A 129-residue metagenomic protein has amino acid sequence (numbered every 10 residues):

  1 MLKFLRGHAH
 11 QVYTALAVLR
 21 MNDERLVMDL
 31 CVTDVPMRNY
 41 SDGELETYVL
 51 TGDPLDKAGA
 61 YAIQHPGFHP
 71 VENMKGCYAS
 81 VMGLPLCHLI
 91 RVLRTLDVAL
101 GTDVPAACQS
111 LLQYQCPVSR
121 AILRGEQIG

Functional and structural regions predicted by a protein language model:
M1-G129: Anionic-ligand binding patches
